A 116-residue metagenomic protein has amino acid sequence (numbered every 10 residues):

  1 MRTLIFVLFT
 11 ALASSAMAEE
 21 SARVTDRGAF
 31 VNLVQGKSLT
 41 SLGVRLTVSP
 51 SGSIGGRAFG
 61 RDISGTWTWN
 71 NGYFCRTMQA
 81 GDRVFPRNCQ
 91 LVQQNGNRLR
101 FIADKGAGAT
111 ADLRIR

Functional and structural regions predicted by a protein language model:
M1-V7: Sec-dependent signal peptide recognition, specifically the positively charged N-region followed immediately by
I5, S14-R116: Lipid interaction determinants
